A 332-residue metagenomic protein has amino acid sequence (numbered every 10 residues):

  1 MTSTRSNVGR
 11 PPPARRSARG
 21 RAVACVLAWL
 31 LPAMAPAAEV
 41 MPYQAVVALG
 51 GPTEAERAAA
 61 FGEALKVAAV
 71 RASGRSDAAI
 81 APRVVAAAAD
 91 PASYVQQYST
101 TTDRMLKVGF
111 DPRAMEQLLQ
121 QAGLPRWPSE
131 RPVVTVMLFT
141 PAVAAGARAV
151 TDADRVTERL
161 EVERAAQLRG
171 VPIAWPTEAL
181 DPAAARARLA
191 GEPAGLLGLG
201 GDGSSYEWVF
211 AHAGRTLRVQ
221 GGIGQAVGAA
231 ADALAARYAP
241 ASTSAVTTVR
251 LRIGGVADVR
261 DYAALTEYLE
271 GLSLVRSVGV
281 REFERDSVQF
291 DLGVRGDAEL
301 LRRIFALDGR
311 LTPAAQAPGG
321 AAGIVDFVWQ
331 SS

Functional and structural regions predicted by a protein language model:
S3-A24: Bacterial N-terminal signal peptides that target proteins for export
V23-A33: Bacterial N-terminal signal peptides
A35-P42: Boundary at the C-terminal end of the N-terminal hydrophobic targeting segment
Y43-V46, G50, A187-A229, G296-R302 (+1 more regions): Amphipathic beta-strand/beta-sheet edge segments enriched in Tyr/Trp
Q44-V84, E158-R164, Q225-A230, D258-E270: Short, well-ordered alpha-helical segments
A79-T140, T151-T157: Signal peptide-directed extracytoplasmic domains
D90-Y98, V134-F139, Q167-A211, E282 (+1 more regions): A short, hydrophobic beta-strand-centered structural micro-motif
Y238, A245-S332: C-terminal soluble interaction/assembly domains
